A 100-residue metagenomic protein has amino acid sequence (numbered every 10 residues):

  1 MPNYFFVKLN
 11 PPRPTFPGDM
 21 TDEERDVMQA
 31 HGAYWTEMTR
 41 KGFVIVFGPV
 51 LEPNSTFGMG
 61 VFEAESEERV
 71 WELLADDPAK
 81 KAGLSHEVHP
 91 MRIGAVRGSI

Functional and structural regions predicted by a protein language model:
M1-I100: Conserved, structured core segments of small domains
